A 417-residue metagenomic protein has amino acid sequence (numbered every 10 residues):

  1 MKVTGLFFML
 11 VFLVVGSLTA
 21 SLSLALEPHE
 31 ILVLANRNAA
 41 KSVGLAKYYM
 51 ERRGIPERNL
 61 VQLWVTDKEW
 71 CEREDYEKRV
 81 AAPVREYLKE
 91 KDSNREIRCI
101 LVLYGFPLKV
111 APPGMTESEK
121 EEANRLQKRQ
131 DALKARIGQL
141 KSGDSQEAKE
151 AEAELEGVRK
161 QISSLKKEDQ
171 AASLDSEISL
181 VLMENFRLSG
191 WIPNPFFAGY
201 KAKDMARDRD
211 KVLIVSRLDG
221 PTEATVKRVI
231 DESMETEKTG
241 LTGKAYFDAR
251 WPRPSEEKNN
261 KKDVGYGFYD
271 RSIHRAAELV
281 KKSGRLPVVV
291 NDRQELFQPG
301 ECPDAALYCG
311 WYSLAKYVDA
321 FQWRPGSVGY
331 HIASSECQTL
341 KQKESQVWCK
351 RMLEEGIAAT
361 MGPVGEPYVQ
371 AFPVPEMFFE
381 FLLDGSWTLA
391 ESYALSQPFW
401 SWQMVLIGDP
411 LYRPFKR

Functional and structural regions predicted by a protein language model:
F7-A20: Bacterial N-terminal signal peptides
A25-W70, E74: N-terminal mature-domain "stem" immediately C-terminal to a signal peptide or N-terminal signal-anchor/transmembrane
L32-L34, N59-L63, C99-V102, A245-D248 (+4 more regions): Structural recognition of the beta-strand scaffold that forms the well-ordered cores of secreted hydrolase catalytic
S42-K47, E57, E77, A81 (+8 more regions): Extracytoplasmic/secreted envelope proteins and their assembly/folding machinery, especially bacterial periplasmic
G44-Y49, Y312-D319, K343-R351: Alpha-helical scaffolding within the catalytic cores of extracellular/periplasmic polymer-degrading hydrolases
E69-W70, E74-D270, P375, S401-F415: Structured catalytic cores of large enzymes
L88-E122, F247-K343: Catalytic-core segments of thiol-dependent peptidases
Q322-Q397: C-terminal soluble interaction/assembly domains
